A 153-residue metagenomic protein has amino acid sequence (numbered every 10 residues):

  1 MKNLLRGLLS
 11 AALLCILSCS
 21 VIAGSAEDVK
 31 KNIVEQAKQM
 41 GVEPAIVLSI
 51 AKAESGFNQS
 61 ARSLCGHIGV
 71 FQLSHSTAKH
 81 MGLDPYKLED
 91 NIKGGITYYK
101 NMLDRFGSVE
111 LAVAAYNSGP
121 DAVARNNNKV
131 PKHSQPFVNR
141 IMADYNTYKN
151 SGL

Functional and structural regions predicted by a protein language model:
M1-A11: Bacterial N-terminal signal peptides that target proteins for export
L17-S18: N-terminal signal peptide c-region/cleavage motif recognized by signal peptidases
I22-L153: Catalytic glycan-binding domains that act on GlcNAc-containing polysaccharides
